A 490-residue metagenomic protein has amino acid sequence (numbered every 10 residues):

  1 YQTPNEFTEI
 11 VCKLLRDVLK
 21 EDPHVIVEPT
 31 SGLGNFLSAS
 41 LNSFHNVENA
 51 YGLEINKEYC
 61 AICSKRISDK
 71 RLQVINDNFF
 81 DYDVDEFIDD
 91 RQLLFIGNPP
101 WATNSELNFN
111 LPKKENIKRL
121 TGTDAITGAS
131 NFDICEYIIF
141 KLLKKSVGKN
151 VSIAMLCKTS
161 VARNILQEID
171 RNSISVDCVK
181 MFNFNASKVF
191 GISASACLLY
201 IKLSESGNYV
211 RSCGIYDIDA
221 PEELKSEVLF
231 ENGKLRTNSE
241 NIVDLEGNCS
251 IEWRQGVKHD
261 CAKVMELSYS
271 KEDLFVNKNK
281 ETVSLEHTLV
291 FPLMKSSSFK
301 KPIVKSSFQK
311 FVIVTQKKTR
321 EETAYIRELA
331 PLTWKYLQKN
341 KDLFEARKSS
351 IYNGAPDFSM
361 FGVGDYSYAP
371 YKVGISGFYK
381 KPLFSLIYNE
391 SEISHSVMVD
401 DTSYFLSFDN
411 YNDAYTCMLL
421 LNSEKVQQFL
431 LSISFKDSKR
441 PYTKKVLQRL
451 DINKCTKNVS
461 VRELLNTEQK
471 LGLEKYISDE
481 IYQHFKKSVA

Functional and structural regions predicted by a protein language model:
Y1-L14, T30-A50, I55-I62, R71-L274: Signature of N6-adenine DNA methyltransferases within the class I
L14-E21: Glycine-rich helix-loop-beta junction characteristic of Rossmann-like nucleotide cofactor-binding loops
E21, D133, G191-A194, Y368 (+1 more regions): A generic fold-level signal
D22-G32: Conserved class I S-adenosyl-L-methionine
H24-I26, R211-Y216, F308-K310: Short alpha-helical "patches" and their helix-cap loops
I67: Conserved hydrophobic residues forming the short capping helix/wall of the S-adenosyl-L-methionine
I242-V243, G247-E463, K470-L471, K475-S488: Polybasic, glycine- and aromatic-enriched phosphate-binding surface used to engage nucleic acids
